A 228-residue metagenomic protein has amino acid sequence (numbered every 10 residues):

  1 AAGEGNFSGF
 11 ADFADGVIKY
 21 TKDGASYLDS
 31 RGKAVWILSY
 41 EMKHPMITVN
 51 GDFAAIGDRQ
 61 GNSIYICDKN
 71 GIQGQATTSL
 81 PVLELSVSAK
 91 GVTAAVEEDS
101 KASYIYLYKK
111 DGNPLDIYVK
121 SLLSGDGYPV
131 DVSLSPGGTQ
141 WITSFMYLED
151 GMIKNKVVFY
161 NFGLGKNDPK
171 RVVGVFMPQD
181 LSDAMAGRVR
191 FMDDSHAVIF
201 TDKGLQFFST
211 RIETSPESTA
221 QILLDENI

Functional and structural regions predicted by a protein language model:
A1-A2, D12-G16, Y128-K166, I228: N-terminal non-globular leader segments, chiefly Sec-dependent signal peptides
A1-G3, R31-S39, N70-T77, P114-L123 (+2 more regions): A short beta-strand motif characteristic of beta-propeller blades
A2-D12, Y40-D52, L80-G91, S124-S133 (+2 more regions): Repeated scaffold domains used in trafficking and secretory/extracellular systems, primarily beta-propellers
E4-F7, A11, K22-A25, S30-H44 (+3 more regions): Short acidic/polar, Gly/Pro-enriched loop/turn segments located at secondary-structure boundaries
S8-T21, A25-S26, I47-R59, I64-Y65 (+7 more regions): Short beta-strand elements that form the blades of beta-propeller/WD-repeat-like and other beta-sheet-rich scaffold
L28-D29, I66-D68, Y106-K109, V158-G163 (+1 more regions): Structural recognition of the beta-propeller blade-terminating site
Y108-D126, K156-K166: Short, flexible helix-coil linker/hinge segments at the edges of structured domains or between repeats
F145-I228: Extracytoplasmic/luminal low-complexity segments enriched in Pro/Gly and acidic/polar residues that act as flexible
